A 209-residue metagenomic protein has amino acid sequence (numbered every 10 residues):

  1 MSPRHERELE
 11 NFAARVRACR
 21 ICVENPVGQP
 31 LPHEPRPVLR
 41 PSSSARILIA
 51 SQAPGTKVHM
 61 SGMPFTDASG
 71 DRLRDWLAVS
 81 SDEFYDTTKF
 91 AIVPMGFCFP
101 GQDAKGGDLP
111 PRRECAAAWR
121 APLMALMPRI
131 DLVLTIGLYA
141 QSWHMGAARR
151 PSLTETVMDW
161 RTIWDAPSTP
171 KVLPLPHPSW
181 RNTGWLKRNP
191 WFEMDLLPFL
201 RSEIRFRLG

Functional and structural regions predicted by a protein language model:
S2-L208: A polyanion-binding, active-site-adjacent surface
